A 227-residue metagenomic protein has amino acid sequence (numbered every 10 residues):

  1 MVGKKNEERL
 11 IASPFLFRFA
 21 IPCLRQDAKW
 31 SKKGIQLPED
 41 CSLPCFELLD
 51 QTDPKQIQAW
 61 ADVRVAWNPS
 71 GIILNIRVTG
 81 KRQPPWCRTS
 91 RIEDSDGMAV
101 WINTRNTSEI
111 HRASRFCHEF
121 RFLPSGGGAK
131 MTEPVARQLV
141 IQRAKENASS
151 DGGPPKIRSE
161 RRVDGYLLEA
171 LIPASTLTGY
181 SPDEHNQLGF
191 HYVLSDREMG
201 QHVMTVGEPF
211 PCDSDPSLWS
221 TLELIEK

Functional and structural regions predicted by a protein language model:
V2-K227: Structural preference for beta-rich elements and adjacent junctions enriched in aromatics
